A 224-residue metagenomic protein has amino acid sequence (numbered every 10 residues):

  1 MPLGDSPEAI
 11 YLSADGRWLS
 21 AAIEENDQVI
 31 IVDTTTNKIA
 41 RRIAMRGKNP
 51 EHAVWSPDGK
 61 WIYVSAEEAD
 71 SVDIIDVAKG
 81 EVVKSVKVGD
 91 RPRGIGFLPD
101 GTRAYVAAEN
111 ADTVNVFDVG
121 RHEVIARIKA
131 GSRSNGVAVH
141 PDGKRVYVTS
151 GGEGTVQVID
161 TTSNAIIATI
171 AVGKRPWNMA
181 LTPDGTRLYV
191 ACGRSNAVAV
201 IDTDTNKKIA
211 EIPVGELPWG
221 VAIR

Functional and structural regions predicted by a protein language model:
M1-R224: Predominantly soluble domains enriched in secretory-pathway, periplasmic, or organellar proteins
